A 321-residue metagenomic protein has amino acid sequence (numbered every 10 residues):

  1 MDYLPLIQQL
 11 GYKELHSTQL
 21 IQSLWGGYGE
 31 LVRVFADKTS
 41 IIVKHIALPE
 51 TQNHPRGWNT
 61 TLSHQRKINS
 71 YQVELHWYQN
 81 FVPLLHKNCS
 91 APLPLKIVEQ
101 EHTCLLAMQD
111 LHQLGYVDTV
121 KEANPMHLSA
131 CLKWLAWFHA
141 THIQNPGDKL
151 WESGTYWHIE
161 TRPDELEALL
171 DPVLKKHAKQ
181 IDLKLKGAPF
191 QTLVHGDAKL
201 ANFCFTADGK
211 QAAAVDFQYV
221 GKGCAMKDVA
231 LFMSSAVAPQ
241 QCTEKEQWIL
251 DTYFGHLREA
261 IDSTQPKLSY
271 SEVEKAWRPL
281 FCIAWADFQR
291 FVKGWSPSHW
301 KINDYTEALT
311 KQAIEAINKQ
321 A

Functional and structural regions predicted by a protein language model:
M1-E101, T206-A207: Conserved NTP-binding catalytic cores of kinases and kinase-like/nucleotidyltransferase enzymes across multiple kinase
G27-A36, I42, I181-K227: Active-site acidic catalytic loop and adjacent metal/ATP-binding pocket of ATP-dependent phosphoryl transfer enzymes
E50-P55, G115-V117, G223: Short acidic/His/Gly/Ser-rich catalytic and metal-binding motifs that mark active-site loops of diverse hydrolases
S63, H76, K222-S263, A284-N303: Active-site activation/catalytic loop segments of kinase-like enzymes and analogous catalytic loops in related
P94-V98, N145-Y156, T264-S271: Short, glycine/acidic-rich hinge or "gate" loops at secondary-structure transitions that mediate conformational
T103-L114: Conserved short submotifs of the Hanks-type protein kinase catalytic core that shape the nucleotide-binding pocket
L114-H195, C204-A207, K301: ATP-dependent phospho-/nucleotidyl transfer catalytic cores
S129, G255-A321: Helix-rich C-terminal or lid/interface subdomains of diverse kinases
